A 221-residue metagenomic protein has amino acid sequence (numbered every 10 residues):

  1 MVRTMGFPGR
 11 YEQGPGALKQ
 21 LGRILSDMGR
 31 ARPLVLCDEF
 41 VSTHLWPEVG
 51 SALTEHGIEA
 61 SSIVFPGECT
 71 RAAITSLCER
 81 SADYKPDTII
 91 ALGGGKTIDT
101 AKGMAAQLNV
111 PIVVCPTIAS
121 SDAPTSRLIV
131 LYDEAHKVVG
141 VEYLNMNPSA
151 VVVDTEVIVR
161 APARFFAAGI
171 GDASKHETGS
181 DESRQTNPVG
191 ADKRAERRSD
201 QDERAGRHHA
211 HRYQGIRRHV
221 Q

Functional and structural regions predicted by a protein language model:
M1-T88: ATP/NTP phosphate-donor binding region
G14, G95, S174: Short, conserved catalytic/metal-binding motifs centered on acidic residues
Q20-I24, E48, S76, G103 (+2 more regions): Alpha-helical scaffold segments in soluble metabolic enzymes
M28, H56, Y84, I158-V159 (+2 more regions): Change "in soluble alpha/beta enzymes" to "in soluble alpha/beta proteins
L45-P47, T100-K102, P124-T125, P162: Short glycine-/acidic-enriched loop or helix-start segments at secondary-structure transitions that form or flank
S81-M104, L108-A119: A short, small-residue-rich loop immediately preceding and capping a beta-strand
A106-R198: A glycine/threonine-rich phosphate-anchoring loop and its flanking beta-alpha core in nucleotide/phosphate-binding
P188-Q221: Active-site segments that bind and position negatively charged phosphate/pyrophosphate groups
